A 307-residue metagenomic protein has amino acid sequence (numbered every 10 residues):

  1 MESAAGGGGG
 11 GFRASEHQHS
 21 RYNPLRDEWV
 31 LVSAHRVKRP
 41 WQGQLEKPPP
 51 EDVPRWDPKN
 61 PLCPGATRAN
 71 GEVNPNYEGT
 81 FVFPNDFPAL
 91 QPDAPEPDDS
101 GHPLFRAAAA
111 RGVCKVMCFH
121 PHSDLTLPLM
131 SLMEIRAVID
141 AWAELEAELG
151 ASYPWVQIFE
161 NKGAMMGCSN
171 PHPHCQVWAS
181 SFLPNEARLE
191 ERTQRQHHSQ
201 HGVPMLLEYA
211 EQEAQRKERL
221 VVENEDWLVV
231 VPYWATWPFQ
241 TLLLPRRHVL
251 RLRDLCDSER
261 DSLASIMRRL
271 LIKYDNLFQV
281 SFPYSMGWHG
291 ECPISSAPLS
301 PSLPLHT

Functional and structural regions predicted by a protein language model:
M1-H172, W178-L250, S258, L271-N276 (+3 more regions): Active-site microenvironments that recognize anionic phosphate/pyrophosphate groups
R253: Active-site lid/adjacent beta-loop-alpha segment flanking the redox-cofactor pocket in flavoenzymes
S262: Amphipathic alpha-helical recognition patches that constitute DNA-binding helices
S265: Acidic, glycine-rich loop-and-strand cores that form catalytic or ligand-binding grooves in diverse globular domains
